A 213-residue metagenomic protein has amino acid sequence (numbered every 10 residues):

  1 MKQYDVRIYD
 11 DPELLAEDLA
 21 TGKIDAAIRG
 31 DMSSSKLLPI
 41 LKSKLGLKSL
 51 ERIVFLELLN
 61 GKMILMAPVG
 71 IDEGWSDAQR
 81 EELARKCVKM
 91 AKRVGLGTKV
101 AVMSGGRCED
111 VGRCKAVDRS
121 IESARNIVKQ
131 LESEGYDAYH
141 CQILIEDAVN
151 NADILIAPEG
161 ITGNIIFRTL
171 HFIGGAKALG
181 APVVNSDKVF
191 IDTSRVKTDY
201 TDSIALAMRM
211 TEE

Functional and structural regions predicted by a protein language model:
M1-A148, D153, A157-P158, T162-E213: Anion-binding alpha/beta catalytic cores of soluble intermediary-metabolism enzymes, centered on
